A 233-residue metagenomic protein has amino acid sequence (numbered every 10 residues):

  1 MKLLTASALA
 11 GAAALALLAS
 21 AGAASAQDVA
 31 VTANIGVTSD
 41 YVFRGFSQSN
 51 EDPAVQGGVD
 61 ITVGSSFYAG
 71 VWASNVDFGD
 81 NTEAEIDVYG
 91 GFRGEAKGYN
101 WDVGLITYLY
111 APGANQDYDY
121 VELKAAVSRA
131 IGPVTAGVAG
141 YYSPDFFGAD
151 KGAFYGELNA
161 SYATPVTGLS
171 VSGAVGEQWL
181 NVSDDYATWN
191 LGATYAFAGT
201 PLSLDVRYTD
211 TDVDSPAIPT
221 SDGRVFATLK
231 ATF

Functional and structural regions predicted by a protein language model:
M1-A30: Cleavable N-terminal export/targeting peptides
A26-D77: Short glycine/proline- and aromatic-enriched beta-strand/turn motifs that initiate or cap beta-hairpins
V29, E51-V55, T82-I86, Y99 (+4 more regions): Residues that define the transmembrane beta-barrel architecture of outer-membrane proteins
V31, S65-V71, G98-V103, G132-V138 (+2 more regions): Repeated loop/turn-to-beta-strand initiation elements of outer-membrane beta-barrel proteins
V37-F43, A73-D77, G94-A96, T107-A111 (+7 more regions): Transmembrane beta-strands of outer-membrane beta-barrel pores
S47, F67-A96, W101-D117: Surface-exposed loop and membrane-interface regions of Gram-negative outer-membrane beta-barrel proteins
G58-D60, Y89-G91, K124-S128, E157-S161 (+2 more regions): Outer-membrane beta-barrel architecture
L191, Y195-F197, P219-F233: Outer-membrane beta-barrel "beta-signal"
